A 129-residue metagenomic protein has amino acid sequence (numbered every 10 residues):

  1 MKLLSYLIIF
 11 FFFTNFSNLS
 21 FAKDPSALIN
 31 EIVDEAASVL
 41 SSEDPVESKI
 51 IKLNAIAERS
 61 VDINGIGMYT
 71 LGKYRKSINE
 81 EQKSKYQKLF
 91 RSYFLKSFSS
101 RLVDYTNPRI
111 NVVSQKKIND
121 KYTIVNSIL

Functional and structural regions predicted by a protein language model:
M1-S5: Positively charged n-region of N-terminal signal peptides that target proteins for export
Y6-N15: Bacterial N-terminal signal peptides
F16-A22: Sec/Tat signal peptide C-region and signal peptidase I cleavage site
D24-F98: Early exported N-terminus immediately downstream of N-terminal targeting peptides
A36, Q115-L129: Exposed beta-sheet edge and beta->alpha loop/turn motif
L102-Y105, D120-Y122: A general structural signal for short secondary-structure boundary/capping elements
V103-Q115: A short, amphipathic edge element
